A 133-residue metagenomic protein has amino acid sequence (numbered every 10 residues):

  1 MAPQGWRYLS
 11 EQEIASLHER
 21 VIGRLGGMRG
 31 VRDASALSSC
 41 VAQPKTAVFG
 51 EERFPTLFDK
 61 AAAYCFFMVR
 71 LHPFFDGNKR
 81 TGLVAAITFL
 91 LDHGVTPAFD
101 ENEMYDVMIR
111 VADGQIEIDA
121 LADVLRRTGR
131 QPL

Functional and structural regions predicted by a protein language model:
M1-L133: FIC/Doc superfamily catalytic core
